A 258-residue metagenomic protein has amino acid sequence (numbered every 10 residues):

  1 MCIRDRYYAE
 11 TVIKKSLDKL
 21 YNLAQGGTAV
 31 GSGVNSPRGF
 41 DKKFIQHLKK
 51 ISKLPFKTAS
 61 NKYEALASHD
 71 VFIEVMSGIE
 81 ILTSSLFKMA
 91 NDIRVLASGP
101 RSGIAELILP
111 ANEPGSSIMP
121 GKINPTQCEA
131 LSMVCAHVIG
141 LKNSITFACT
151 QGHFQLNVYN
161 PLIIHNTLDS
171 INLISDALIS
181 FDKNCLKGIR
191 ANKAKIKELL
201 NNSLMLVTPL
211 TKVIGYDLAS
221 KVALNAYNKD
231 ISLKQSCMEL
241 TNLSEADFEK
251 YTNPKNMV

Functional and structural regions predicted by a protein language model:
M1-I3: Short, small-residue-biased leader/transition segments that mark boundaries at the very start of proteins
R6, I13, V75, I79-L82 (+3 more regions): Amphipathic alpha-helical coiled-coil segments
A9, S16, L82-S85, L96 (+1 more regions): Heptad-repeat coiled-coil/leucine-zipper interface motif in alpha-helices, recognizing the periodic a/d hydrophobic core
E10-A24, K42, Q46: Glycine-rich phosphate/diphosphate-binding loop of Rossmann-like nucleotide-binding domains
K15, K19-N22, V95, S102 (+1 more regions): Heptad-repeat coiled-coil alpha-helices
L17-P37: FAD-binding core of FAD-dependent oxidoreductases, characterized by glycine-rich FAD pyrophosphate-binding loops
V30-S116: Acidic, glycine-rich loop-and-beta core segments that form the ion-binding/anion-interacting portion of active sites
E64, S68, N91, S98-V258: Catalytic-core signal marking the mid-to-C-terminal active-site face
